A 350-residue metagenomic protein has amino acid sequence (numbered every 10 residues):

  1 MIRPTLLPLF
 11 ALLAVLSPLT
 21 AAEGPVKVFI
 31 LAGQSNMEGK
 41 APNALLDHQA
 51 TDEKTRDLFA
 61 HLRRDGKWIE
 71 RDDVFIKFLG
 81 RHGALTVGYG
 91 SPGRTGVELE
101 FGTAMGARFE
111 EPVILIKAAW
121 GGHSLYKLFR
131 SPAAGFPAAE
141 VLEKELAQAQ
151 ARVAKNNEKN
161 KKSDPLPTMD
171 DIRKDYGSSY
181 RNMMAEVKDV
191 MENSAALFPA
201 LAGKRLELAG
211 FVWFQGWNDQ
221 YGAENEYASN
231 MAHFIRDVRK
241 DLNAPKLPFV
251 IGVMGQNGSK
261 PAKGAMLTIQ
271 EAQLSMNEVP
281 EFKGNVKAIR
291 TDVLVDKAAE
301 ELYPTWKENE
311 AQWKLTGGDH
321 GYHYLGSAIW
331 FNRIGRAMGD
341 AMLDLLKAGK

Functional and structural regions predicted by a protein language model:
M1-R3: N-terminal secretory signal peptides that target proteins for export/translocation
T5-P18: Bacterial N-terminal signal peptides
A22-K350: Cell-envelope and extracellular/periplasmic
